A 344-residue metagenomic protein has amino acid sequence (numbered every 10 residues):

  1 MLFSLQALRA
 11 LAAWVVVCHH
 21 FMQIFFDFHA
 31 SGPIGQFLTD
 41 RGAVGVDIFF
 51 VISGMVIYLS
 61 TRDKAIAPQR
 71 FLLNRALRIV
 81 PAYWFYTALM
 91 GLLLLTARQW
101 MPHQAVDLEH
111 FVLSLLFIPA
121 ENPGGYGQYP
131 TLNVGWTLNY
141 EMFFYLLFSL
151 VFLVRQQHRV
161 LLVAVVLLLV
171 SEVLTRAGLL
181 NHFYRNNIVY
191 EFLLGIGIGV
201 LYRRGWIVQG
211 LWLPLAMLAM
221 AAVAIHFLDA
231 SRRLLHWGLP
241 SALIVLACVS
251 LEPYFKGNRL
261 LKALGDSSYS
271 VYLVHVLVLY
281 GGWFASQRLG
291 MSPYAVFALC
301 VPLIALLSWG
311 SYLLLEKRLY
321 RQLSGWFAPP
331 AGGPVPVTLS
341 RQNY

Functional and structural regions predicted by a protein language model:
M1-S4, L11-W14, C18-L38, Y58-R70 (+7 more regions): Alpha-helical transmembrane segments in multi-pass integral membrane proteins
A7, V15, G42, I48-F50 (+9 more regions): Hydrophobic alpha-helical transmembrane segments of multipass integral membrane proteins, especially permease/channel
I24, I34-V44, I52, Y58 (+4 more regions): Membrane-interface helix-loop-helix regions
A43-G45, I66, R78-I79, Q99-W100 (+5 more regions): Short, surface-exposed, polar/charged, turn-prone segments marking secondary-structure boundaries
D47-F49, V189-Y190: His/acidic/aromatic-lined binding-pocket segments of jelly-roll/cupin-type domains and related regulatory beta-sandwich
F50, L169-S171, M217-L218: Hydrophobic transmembrane alpha-helices of multi-pass small-molecule transport proteins
P68-Q69, L73, L108: Structural motif detector for alpha-helix initiation sites
Q342-Y344: C-terminal regulatory/interaction regions
